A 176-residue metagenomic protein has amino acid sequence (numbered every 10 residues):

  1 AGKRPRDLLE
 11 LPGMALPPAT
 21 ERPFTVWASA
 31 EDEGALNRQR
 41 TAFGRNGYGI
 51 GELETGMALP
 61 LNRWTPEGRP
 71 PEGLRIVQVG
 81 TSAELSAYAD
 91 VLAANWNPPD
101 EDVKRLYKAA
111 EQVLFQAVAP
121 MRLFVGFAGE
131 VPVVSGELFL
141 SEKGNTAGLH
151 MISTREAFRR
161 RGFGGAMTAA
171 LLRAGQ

Functional and structural regions predicted by a protein language model:
G2-K3, P66-A109, V125, G148: Short amphipathic alpha-helix that is part of the acyltransferase structural core
P5-E84: Acyl-donor-binding surface of acyltransferase catalytic domains
P5-G13, H150-E156, R160-G175: Conserved acetyl-CoA-binding loop-helix of GNAT-fold acetyltransferases
G44, A94, R159, Q176: Short polybasic/polar patches that bind polyanions
D102-A157: A conserved beta-strand-loop-helix scaffold within acyl/acetyltransferase catalytic domains
